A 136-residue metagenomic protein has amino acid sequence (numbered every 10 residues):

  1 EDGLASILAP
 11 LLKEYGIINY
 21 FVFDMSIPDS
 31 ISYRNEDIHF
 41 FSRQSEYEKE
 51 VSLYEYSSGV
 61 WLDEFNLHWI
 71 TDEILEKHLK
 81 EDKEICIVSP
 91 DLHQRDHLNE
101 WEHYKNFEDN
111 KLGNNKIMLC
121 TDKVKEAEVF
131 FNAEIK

Functional and structural regions predicted by a protein language model:
E1-E36, E48-V51: N-terminal active-site wall of soluble small-molecule enzyme domains
E36-K136: C-terminal active-site rim and adjoining tail of enzyme catalytic domains
